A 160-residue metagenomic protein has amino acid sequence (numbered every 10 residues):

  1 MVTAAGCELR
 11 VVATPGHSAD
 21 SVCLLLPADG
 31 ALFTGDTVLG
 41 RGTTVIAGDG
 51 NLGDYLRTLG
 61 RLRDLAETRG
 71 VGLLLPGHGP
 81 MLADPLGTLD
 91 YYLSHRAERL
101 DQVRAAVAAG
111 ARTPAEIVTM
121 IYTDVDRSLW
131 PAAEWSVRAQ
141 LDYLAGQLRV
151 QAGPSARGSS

Functional and structural regions predicted by a protein language model:
M1-A4: Short acidic-hydrophobic surface loop/beta-edge motif
E8-L100: Metallo-beta-lactamase
A105-S160: C-terminal regulatory/interaction regions
